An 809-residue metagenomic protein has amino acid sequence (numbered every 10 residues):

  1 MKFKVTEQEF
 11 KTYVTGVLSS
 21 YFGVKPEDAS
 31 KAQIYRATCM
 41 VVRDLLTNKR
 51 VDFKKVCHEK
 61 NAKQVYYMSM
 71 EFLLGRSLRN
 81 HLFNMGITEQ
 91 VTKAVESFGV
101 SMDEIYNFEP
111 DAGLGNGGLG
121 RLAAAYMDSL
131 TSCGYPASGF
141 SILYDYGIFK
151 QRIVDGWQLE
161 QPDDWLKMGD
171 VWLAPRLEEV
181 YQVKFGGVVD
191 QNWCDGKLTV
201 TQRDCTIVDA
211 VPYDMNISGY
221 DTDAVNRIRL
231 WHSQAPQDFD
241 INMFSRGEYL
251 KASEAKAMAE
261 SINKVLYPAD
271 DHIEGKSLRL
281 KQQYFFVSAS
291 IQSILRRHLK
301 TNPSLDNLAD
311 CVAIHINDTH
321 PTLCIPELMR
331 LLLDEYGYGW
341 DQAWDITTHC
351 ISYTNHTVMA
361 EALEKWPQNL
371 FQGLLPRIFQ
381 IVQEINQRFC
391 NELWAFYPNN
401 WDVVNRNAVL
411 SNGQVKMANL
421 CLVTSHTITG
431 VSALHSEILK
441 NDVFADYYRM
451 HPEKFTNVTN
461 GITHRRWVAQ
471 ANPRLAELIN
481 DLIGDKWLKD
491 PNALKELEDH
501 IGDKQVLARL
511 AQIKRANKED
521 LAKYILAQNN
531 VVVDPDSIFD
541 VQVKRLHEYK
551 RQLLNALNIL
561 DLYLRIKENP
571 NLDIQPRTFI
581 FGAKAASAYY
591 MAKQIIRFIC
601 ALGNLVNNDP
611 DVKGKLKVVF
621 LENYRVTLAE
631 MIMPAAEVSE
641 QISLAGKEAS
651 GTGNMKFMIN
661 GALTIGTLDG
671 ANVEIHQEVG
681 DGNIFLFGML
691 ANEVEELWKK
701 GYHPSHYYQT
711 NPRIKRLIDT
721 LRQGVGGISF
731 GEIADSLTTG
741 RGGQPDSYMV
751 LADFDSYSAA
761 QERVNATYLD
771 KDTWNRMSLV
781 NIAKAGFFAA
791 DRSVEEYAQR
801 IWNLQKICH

Functional and structural regions predicted by a protein language model:
M1-H809: A conserved ligand/cofactor-binding region detector
